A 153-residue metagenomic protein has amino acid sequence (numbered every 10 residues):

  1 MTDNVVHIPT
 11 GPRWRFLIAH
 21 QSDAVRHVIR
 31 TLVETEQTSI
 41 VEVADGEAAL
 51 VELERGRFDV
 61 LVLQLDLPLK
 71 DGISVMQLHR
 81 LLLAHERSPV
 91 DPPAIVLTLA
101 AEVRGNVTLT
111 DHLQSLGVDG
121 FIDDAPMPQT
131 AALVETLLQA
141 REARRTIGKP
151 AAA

Functional and structural regions predicted by a protein language model:
M1-D23, H27-R30, M127-A153: Non-catalytic signal-transmission and effector/linker regions of two-component phosphorelay proteins
D23-V41, L116: Two-component/phosphorelay signaling modules centered on CheY-like receiver
E42, L69-K70: Residue-level signal for the "D+5" position in two-component response regulator receiver
A44-V60: Acidic, metal-coordinating helix/loop segments flanking the phosphotransfer/catalytic sites of two-component signaling
L63-D66: Active-site residues of response regulator receiver
I73-D91: Short amphipathic alpha-helix used as the core "switch/output" element in two-component signaling
S74, A101-D123: Alpha4 helix (beta4-alpha4-beta5 surface) of REC/receiver domains from two-component response regulators
E86-V107: A short, hydrophobic beta-strand element within the central beta-sheet of small alpha/beta folds
